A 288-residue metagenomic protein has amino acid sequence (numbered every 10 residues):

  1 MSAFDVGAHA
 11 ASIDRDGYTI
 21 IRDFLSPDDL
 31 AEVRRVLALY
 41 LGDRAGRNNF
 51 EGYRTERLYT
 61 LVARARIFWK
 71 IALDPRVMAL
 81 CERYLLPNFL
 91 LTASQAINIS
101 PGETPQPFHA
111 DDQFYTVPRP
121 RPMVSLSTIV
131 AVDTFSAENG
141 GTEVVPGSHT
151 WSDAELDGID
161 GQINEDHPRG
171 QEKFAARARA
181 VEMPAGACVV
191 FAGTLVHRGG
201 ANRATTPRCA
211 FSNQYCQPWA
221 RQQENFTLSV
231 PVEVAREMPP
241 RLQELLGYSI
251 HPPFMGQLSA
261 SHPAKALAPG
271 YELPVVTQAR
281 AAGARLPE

Functional and structural regions predicted by a protein language model:
M1-D16, I21-R119: Non-heme Fe(II)-dependent double-stranded beta-helix
D28, S100, S136, W151 (+1 more regions): Feature marks short, surface-exposed loop/turn motifs that line or immediately flank catalytic pockets and channel
R64, T92, V124-L126, E138-G140 (+2 more regions): Residues that flank catalytic or metal-binding motifs in active/ligand-binding sites
P87, P101, F114-P122, A131-G141 (+1 more regions): Active-site region of the double-stranded beta-helix
T104, F108-D111, P118-R119, E138-V144 (+3 more regions): A short secondary-structure junction signal
F114-R119, I129-D133, A175-R179, R198-G200: Short helix-to-loop capping/linker segments positioned immediately adjacent to catalytic or ligand/cofactor-binding
P118-A137, E182-A185, V190, Q214-Q217: Short, conserved beta-strand element in jelly-roll/cupin
W151-A187, T194-L195, G200-C209, Q214-E288: Conserved double-stranded beta-helix
